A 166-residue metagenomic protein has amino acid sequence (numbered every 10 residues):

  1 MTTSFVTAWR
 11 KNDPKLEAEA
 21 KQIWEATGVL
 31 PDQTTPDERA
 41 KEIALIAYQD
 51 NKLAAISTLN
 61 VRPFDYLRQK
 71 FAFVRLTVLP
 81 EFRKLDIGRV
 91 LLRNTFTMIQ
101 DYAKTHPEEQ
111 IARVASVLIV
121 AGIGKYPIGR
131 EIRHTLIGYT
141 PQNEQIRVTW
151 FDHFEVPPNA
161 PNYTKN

Functional and structural regions predicted by a protein language model:
M1-A18: A short beta-loop-alpha structural element at the N-terminal edge of CoA-dependent acyl/N-acetyltransferase catalytic
W9-R10, A20-F73: A conserved beta-strand-loop-helix scaffold within acyl/acetyltransferase catalytic domains
A20-P31, T95-P107: Hydrophobic, Leu/Ile/Phe/Ala-enriched alpha-helical segments that form helix-helix packing faces
I46-A47, F73-R75, R113-V120: Extended hydrophobic secondary-structure segments that form protein cores and membrane-embedded regions
Q49, P63, T77-P80, V120: Short, flexible loop/turn elements at secondary-structure junctions
D65-Y66, K104-N166: Terminal substrate-recognition subdomain of acyl/acetyltransferases
R75-E81, E109-Q110: Alpha-helical membrane-embedding segments and immediately adjacent membrane-interface amphipathic helices
V78, K84-D101: Conserved acetyl-CoA-binding loop-helix of GNAT-fold acetyltransferases
